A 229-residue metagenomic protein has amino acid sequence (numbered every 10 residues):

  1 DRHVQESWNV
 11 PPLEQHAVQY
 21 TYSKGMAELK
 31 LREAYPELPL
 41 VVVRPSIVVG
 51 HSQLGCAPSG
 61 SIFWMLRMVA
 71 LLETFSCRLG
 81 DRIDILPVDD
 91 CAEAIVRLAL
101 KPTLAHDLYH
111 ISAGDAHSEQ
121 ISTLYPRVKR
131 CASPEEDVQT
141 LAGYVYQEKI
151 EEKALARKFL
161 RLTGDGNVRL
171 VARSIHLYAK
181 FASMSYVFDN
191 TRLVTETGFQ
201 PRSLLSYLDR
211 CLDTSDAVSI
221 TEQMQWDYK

Functional and structural regions predicted by a protein language model:
D1, V49-L54, A116-Q120: Flexible loop/turn segments at secondary-structure boundaries
R2-R44: Active-site Tyr-X1-5-Lys
W8-H16, S46-I47, T74-D84, H106-S112 (+2 more regions): Glycine- and acidic
R32-I83, V88-R97, K101, V128: NAD(P)-dependent short-chain dehydrogenase/reductase
V41-R44, H110-I111, V187: A structural signal for short, well-ordered beta-strand segments and their strand-loop junctions that often border
R97-H176, V218, E222-Y228: Mid/C-terminal beta-alpha module of Rossmann-like enzyme folds, strongest in SDR-family dehydrogenases/epimerases
H176-K229: Amphipathic terminal alpha-helices
